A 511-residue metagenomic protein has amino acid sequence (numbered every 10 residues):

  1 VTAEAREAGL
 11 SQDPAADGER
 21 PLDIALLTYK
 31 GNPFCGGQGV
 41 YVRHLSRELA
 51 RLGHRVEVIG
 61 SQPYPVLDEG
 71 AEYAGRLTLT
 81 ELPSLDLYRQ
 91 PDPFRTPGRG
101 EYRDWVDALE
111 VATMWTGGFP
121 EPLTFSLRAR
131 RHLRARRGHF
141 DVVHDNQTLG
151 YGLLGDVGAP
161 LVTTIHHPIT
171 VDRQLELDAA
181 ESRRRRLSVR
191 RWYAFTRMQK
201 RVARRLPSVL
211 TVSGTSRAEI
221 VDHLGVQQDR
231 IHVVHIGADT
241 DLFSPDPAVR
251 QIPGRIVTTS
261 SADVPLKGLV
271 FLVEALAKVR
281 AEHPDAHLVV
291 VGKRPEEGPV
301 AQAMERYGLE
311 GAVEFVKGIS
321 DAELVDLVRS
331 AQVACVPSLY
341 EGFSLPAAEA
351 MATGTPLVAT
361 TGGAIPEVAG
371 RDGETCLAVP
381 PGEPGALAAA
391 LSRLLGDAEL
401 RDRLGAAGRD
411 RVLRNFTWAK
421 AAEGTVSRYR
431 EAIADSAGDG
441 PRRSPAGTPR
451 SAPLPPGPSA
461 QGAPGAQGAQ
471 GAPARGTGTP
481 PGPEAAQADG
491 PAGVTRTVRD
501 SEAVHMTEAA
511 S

Functional and structural regions predicted by a protein language model:
T2, P14-P21, I59-L127: A conserved catalytic-core segment of Leloir-type glycosyltransferases
D92-G117, V157-K200: Acceptor-binding helix/loop patch of EC 2.4 sugar-transfer enzymes, predominantly nucleotide-sugar-dependent
T215, G237: Carbohydrate-associated surface elements
V249-L276: Conserved donor-binding/catalytic core segment of Leloir-type glycosyltransferases
G298-I319: Nucleotide-activated donor-binding/catalytic signature segment of Leloir-type glycosyltransferases, i.e., the conserved
L339: Aromatic "clamp/platform" in nucleotide-sugar-dependent glycosyltransferases that forms part of the donor/acceptor
P356-A359: Short hydrophobic beta-strand element within catalytic cores of glycosyltransferases and related nucleotide-activated
R371-D372, C376-P384, R393-A398: Conserved acidic donor-binding segment of nucleotide-sugar-dependent glycosyltransferases
